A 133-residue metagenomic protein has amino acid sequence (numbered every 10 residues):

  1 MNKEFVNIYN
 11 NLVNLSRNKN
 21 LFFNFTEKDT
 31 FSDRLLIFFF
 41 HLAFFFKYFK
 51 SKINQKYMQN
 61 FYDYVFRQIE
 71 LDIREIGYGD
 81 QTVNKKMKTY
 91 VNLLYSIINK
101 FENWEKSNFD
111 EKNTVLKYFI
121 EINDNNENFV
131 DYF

Functional and structural regions predicted by a protein language model:
M1-F133: Surface/interface-facing alpha-helical segments and adjacent flexible terminal/loop regions used for partner/assembly
